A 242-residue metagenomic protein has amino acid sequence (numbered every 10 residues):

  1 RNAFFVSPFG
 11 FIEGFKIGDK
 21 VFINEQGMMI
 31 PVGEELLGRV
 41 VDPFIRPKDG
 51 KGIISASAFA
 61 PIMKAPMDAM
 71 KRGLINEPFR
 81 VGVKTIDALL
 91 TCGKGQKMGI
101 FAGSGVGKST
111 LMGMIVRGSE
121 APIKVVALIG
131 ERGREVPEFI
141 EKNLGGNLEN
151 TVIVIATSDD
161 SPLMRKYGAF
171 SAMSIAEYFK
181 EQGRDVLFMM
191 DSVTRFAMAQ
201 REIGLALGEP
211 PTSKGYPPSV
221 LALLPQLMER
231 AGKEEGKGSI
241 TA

Functional and structural regions predicted by a protein language model:
R1, V41, G52-S55, A127: Non-catalytic accessory segments flanking P-loop/AAA+ NTPase cores
R1-R39, P43-K48: N-terminal accessory targeting/assembly segments
A3-F5, K20, G38-R39, A60 (+6 more regions): Structural motif
S7, I12-E13, M28-G33, G50-I54 (+9 more regions): Replace "in large, NTP-powered and nucleic-acid-processing enzymes" with "in large, NTP-powered factors and other
G18, V40, C92, I100 (+3 more regions): Residue-level signature of catalytic and energy-coupling elements of molecular machines, predominantly ATP/GTP-dependent
D19-V21, M28, E35, K48-K97 (+4 more regions): P-loop NTPase nucleotide-binding/switch module
V106-I123, L128-I129, G133-R134, L144-L148 (+1 more regions): Conserved P-loop NTPase nucleotide-binding/switch module
E138: Short amphipathic alpha-helical segment within the helicase RecA-like ATPase core that mediates nucleic-acid
